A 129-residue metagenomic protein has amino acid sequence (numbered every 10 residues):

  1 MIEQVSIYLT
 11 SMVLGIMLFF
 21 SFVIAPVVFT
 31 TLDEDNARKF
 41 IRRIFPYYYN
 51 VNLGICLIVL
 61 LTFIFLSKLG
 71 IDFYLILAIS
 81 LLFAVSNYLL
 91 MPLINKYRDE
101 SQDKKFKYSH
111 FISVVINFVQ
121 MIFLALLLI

Functional and structural regions predicted by a protein language model:
M1-I129: Polytopic transmembrane helical bundles with strong interfacial aromatic enrichment
